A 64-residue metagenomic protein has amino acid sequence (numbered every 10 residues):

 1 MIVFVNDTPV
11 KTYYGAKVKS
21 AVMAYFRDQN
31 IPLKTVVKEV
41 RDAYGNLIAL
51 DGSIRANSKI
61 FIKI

Functional and structural regions predicted by a protein language model:
M1-I64: Ubiquitin-like/PB1-type beta-grasp interaction modules and other compact soluble beta-rich domains
